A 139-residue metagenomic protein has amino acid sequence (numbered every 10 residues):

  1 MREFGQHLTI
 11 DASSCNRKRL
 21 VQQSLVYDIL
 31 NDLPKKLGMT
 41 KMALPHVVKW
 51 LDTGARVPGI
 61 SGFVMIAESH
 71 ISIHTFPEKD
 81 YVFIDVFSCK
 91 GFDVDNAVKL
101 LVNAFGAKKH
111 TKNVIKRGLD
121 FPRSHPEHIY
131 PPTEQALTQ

Functional and structural regions predicted by a protein language model:
M1-Q139: Polybasic/polar functional segments that serve as interface/processing modules
